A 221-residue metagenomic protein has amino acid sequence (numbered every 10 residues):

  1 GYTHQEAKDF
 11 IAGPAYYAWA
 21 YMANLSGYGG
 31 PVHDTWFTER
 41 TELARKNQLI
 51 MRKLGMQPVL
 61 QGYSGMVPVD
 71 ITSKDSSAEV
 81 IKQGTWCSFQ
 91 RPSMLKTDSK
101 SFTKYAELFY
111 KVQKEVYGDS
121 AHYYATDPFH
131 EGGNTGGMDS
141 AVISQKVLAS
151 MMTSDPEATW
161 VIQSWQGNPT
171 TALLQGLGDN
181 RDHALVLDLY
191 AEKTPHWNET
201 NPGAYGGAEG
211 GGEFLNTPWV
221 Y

Functional and structural regions predicted by a protein language model:
G1-Y221: Catalytic-core regions of glycoside hydrolase
